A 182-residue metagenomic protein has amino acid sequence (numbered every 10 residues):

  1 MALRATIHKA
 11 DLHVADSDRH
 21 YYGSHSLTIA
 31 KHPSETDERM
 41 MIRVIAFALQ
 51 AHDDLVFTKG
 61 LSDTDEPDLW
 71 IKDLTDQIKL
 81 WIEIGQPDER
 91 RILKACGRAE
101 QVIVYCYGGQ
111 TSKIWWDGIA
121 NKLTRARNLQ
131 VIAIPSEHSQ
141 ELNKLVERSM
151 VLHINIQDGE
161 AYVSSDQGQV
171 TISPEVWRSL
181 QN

Functional and structural regions predicted by a protein language model:
D16-L61: Acidic-basic catalytic patches of nuclease active cores, encompassing PD-(D/E)XK and other metal-cofactor nuclease
G23-L27, K79-G85, V170-S179: Short amphipathic beta-strand/extended segments with alternating polar/hydrophobic composition
V56-L74: Long amphipathic N-terminal alpha/beta scaffold segment
T58-G60, I82-G85, Y105-G108: Short His-Asn-centered micro-motif
L69-I71, I78-I92: Conserved catalytic cores of phosphodiester-cleaving nucleases, focusing on short active-site segments
P87-Q101, C106-K144: Feature captures the catalytic cores and cofactor-binding loops of soluble hydro-lyases/lyases that act on carboxylate
N128-Q130, I134-N182: Non-catalytic C-terminal interaction segments of nucleic acid-processing enzymes
